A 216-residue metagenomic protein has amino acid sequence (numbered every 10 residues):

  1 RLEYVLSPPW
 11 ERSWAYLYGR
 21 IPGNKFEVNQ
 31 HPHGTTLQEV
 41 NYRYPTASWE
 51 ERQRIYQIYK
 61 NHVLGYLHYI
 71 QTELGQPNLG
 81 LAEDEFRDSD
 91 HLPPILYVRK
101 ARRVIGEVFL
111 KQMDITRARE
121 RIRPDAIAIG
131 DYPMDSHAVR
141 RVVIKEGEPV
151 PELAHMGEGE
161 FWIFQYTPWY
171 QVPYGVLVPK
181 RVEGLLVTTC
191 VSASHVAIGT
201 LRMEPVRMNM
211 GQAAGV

Functional and structural regions predicted by a protein language model:
R1-V216: Flavin (FAD/FMN)-binding glycine-rich loop and adjacent Rossmann-like elements that form
